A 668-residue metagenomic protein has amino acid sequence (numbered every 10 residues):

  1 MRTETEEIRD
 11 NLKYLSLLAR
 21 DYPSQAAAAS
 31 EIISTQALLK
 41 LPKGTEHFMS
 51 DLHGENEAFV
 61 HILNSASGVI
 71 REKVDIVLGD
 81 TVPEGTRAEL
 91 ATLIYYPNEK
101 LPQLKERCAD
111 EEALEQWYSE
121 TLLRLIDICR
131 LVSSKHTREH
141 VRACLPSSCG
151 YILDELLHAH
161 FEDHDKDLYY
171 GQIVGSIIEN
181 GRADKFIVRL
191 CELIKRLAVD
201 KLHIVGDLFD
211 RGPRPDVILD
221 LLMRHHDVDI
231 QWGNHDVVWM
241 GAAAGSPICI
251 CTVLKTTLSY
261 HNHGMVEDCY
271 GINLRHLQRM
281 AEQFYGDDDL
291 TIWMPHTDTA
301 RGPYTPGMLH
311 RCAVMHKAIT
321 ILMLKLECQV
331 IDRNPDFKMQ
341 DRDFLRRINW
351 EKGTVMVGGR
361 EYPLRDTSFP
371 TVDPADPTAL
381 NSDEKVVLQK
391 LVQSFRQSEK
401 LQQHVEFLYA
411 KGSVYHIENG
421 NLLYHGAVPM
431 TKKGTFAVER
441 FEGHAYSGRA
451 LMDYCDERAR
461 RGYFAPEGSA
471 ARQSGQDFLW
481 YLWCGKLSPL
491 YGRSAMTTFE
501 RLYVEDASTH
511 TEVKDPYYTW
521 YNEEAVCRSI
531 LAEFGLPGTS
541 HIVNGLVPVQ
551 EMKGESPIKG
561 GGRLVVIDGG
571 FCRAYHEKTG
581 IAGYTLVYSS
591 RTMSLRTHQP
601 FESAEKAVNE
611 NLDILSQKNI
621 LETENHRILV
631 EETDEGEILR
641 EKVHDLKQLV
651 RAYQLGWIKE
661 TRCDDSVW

Functional and structural regions predicted by a protein language model:
M1-W668: Feature recognizes metal-dependent phosphohydrolase scaffolds
